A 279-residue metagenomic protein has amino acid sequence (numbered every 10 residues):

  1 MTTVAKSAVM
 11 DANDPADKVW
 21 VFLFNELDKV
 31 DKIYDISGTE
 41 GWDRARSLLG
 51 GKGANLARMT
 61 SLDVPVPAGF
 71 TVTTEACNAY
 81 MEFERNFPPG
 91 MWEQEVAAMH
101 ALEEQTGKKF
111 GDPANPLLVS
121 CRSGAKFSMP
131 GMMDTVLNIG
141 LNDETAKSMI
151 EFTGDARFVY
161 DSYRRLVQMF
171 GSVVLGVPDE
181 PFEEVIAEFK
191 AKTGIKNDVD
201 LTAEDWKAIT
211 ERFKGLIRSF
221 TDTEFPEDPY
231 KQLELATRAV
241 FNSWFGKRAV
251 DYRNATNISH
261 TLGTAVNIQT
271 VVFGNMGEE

Functional and structural regions predicted by a protein language model:
T2-E279: Nucleotide/phosphate-binding sheet-loop regions of phosphoryl- and nucleotidyl-transfer enzymes
